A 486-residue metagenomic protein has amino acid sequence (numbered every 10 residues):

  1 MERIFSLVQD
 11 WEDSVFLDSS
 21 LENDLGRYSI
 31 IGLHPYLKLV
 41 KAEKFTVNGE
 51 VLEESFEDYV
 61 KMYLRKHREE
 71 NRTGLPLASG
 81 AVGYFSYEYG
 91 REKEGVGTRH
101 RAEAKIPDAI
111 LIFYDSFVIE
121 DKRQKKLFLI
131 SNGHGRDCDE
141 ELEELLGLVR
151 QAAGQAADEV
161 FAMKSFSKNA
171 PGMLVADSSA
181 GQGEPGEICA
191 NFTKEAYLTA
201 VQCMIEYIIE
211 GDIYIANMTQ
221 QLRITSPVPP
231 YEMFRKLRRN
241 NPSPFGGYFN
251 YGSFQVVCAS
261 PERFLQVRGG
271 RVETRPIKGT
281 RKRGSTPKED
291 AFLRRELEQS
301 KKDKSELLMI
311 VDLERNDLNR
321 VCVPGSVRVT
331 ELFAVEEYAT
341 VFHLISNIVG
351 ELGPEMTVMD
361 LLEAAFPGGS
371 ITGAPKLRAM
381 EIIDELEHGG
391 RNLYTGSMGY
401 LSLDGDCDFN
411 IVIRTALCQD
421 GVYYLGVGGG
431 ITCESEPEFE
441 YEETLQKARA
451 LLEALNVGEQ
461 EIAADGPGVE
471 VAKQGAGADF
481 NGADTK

Functional and structural regions predicted by a protein language model:
M1-K486: Extended alpha-helical targeting/anchoring segments, especially N-terminal organellar/secretory targeting helices
